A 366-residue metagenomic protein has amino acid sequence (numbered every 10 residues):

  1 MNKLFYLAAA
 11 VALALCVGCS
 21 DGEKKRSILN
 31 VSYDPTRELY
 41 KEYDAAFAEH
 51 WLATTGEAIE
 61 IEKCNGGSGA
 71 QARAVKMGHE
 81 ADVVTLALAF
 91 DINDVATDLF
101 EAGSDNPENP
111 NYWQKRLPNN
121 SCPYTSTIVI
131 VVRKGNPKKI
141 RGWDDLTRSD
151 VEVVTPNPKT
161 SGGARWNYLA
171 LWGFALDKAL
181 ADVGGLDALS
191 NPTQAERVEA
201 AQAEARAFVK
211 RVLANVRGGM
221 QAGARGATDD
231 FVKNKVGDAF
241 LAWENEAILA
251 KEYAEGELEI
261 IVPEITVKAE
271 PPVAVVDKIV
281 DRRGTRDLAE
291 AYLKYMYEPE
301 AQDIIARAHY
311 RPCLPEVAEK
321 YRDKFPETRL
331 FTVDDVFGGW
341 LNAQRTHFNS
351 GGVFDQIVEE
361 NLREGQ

Functional and structural regions predicted by a protein language model:
N2-A9: Sec-dependent signal peptide recognition, specifically the positively charged N-region followed immediately by
L15-G18: C-terminal motif of bacterial Sec signal peptides marking the signal peptidase cleavage site
K24-S161, I357-E359, R363: N-terminal segment of the mature folded domain
D44-A53, K76-E80, A89, A96-E101 (+11 more regions): Sec-exported extracytoplasmic/periplasmic mature domains
C122-I130, R206-V216, M220, Y253-R286: Periplasmic-binding protein-like
G135-R141, T160, G173-D182, I279-D287: Short helix-loop capping/hinge motifs at secondary-structure junctions, enriched in acidic/polar residues
A179-P263: Ligand-binding pocket segment of bilobal, Venus flytrap-like solute-binding proteins
V280-Q366: Extracellular/periplasmic juxtamembrane helices and adjacent flexible linkers that interface with membrane partners
